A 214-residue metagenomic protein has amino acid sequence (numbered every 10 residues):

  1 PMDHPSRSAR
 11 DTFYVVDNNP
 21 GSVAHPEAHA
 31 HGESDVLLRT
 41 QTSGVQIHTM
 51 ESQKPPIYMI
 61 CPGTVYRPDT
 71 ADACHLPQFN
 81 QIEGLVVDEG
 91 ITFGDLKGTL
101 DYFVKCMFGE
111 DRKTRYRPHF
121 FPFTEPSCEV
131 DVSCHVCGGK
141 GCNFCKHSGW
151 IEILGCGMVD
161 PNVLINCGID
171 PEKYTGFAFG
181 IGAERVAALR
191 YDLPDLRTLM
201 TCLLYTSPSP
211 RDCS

Functional and structural regions predicted by a protein language model:
P1-S207: TRNA-recognition modules of translation machinery and tRNA-sensing kinases, especially anticodon-binding
P208-C213: A short, hydrophobic C-terminal helix/tail in secreted or cell-surface proteins
